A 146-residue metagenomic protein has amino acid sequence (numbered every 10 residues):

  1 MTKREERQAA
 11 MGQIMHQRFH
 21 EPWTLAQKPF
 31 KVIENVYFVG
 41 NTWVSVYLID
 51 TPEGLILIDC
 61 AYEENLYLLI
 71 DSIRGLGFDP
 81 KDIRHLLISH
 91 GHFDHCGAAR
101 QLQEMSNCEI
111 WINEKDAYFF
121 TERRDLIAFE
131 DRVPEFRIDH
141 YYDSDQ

Functional and structural regions predicted by a protein language model:
M1-P22: Accessory terminal helices/loops
G12, E53-L55, R84, D131: A short, structure-level motif marking secondary-structure boundaries and short turns
I14, R18, W43-S45, E64 (+2 more regions): Residue-level detector of flexible, active-site-proximal loop/helix-junction positions within diverse enzyme catalytic
P22-L76, P80: Conserved beta-strand hairpin/beta-sheet module of binuclear metal-dependent hydrolase folds, prominently
V36, E64-Y67, R74-Q146: Active-site HxH/HxHxD metal-binding segment of metal-dependent hydrolases
